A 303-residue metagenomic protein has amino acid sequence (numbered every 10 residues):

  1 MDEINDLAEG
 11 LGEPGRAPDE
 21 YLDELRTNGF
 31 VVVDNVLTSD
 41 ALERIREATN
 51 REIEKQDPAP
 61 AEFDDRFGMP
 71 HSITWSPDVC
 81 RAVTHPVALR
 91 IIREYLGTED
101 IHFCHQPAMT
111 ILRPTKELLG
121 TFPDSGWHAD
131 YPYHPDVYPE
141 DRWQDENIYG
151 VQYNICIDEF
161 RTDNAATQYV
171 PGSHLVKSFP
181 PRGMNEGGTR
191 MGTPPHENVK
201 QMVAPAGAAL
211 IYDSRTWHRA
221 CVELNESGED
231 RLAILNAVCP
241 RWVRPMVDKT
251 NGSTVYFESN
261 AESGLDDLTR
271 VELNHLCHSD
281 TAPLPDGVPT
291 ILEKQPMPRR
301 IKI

Functional and structural regions predicted by a protein language model:
M1-T27, D34-D141: Non-heme Fe(II)-dependent double-stranded beta-helix
D2-L11, M184, T216-I303: Non-heme Fe(II)/2-oxoglutarate
L37-S39, M109-I111, P132, F160-T162 (+3 more regions): Short, solvent-exposed loop/turn segments at secondary-structure junctions
R93-H102, W143-N147, I157-N164: Secondary-structure boundary elements
Q106-A108, Y153-I155, I234-V238: A structural signal for short, well-ordered beta-strand segments
P123-V137, M184-N198, N225-G228, K249-S259: Short, surface-exposed loop/helix-turn segments at secondary-structure junctions that function as lids/hinges flanking
N147-G150, D158-C221: Double-stranded beta-helix
